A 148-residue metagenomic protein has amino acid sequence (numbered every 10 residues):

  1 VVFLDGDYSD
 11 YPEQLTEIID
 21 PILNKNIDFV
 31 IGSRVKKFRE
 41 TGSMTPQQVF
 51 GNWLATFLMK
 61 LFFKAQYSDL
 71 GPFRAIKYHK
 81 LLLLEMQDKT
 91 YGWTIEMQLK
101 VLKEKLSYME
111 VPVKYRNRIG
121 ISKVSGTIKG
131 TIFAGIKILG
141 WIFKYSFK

Functional and structural regions predicted by a protein language model:
V1-S9: Short beta-strand-to-loop acidic/aromatic patch adjacent to the donor-nucleotide binding site
F3, G32, V111: Short beta-strand and adjacent tight-turn residues that come in two discontinuous sequence segments and form the edges
P12-Y91, N117-K129, F133, L139: Acceptor/aglycone-binding surface of glycosyltransferases and processive sugar-polymer synthases
A65, K89, L99-R116: Catalytic donor-sugar/metal-binding loop of nucleotide-sugar-dependent glycosyltransferases
E96: Cell-envelope/extracellular polymer assembly enzymes that use nucleotide-activated donors
K137-K148: Terminal low-complexity segments of carbohydrate-biosynthetic enzymes
